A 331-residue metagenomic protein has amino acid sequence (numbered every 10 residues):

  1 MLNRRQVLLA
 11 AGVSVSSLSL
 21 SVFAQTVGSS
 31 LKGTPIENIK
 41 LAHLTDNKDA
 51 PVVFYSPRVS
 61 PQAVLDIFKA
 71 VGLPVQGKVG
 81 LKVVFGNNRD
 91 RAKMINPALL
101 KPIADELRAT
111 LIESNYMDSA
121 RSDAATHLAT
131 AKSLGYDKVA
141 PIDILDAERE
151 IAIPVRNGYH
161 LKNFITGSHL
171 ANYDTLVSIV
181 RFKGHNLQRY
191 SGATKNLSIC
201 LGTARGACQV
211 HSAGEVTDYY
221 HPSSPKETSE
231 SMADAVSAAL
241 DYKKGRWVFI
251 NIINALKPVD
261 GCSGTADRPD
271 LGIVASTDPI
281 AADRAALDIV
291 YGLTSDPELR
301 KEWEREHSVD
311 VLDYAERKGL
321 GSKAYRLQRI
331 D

Functional and structural regions predicted by a protein language model:
M1-L18: N-terminal secretory signal peptides and thylakoid transit peptides that target proteins across membranes
L31-E106, T110-D331: Extended, low-polarity segments enriched in aliphatic/aromatic residues
